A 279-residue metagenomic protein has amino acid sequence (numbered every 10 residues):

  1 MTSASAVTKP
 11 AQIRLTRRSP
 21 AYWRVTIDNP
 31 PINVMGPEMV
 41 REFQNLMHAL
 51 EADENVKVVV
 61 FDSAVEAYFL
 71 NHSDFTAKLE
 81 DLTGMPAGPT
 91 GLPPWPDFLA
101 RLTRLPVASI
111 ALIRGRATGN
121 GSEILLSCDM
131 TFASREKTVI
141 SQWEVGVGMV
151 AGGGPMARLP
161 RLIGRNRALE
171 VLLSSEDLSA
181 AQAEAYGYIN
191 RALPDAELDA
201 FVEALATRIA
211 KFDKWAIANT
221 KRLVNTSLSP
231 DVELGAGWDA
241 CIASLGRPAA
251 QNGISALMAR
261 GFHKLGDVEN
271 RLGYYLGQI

Functional and structural regions predicted by a protein language model:
M1-D62, E66, A100: Conserved CoA-thioester-binding segment of acyl-CoA-metabolizing enzymes
M1-P20, E66-Y68, S175, S179-A180 (+3 more regions): C-terminal alpha-helix plus adjacent terminal tail
S63-F98, A117, G148: Glycine- (often His-adjacent) and acidic-residue-rich active-site loop that binds/positions the CoA thioester
F98, T118-L172, F201, L205: CoA-thioester-processing core
V107-R116: A short, small-residue-rich loop immediately preceding and capping a beta-strand
F132-A133, I189-F201: Short acidic-hydrophobic, aromatic-tinged amphipathic segments that line or gate anion-handling sites
